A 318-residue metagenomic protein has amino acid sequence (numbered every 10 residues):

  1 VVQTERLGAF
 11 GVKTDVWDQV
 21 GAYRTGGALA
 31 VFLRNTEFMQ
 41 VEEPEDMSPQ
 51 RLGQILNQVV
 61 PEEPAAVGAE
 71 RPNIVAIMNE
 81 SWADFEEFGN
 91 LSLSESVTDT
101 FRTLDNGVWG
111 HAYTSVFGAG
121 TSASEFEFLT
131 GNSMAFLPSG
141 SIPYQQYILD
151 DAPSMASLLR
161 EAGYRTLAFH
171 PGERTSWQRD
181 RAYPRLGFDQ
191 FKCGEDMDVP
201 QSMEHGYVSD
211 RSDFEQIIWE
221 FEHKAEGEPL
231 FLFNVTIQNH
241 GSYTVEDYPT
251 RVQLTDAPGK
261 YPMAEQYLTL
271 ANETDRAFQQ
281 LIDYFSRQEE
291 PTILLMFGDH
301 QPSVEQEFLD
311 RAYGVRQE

Functional and structural regions predicted by a protein language model:
V1-R71, L93-H111, Q145, L149 (+2 more regions): N-terminal secretory/membrane-targeting segments
V60-G68, N79, D84-E318: Solvent-exposed soluble domains appended to multi-pass membrane proteins
I74-M78: Long, solvent-exposed extracytoplasmic domains/loops
